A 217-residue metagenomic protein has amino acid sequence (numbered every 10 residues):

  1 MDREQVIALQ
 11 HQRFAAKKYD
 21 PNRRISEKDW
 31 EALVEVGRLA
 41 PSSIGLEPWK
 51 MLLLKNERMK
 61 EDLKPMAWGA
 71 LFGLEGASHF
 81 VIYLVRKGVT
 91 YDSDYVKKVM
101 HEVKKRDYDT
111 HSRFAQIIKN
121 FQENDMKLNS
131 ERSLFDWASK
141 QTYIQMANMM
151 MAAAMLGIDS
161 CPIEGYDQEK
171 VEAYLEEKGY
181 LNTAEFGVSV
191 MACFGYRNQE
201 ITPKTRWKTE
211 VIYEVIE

Functional and structural regions predicted by a protein language model:
M1-E217: Acidic, surface-exposed loops and disordered segments
